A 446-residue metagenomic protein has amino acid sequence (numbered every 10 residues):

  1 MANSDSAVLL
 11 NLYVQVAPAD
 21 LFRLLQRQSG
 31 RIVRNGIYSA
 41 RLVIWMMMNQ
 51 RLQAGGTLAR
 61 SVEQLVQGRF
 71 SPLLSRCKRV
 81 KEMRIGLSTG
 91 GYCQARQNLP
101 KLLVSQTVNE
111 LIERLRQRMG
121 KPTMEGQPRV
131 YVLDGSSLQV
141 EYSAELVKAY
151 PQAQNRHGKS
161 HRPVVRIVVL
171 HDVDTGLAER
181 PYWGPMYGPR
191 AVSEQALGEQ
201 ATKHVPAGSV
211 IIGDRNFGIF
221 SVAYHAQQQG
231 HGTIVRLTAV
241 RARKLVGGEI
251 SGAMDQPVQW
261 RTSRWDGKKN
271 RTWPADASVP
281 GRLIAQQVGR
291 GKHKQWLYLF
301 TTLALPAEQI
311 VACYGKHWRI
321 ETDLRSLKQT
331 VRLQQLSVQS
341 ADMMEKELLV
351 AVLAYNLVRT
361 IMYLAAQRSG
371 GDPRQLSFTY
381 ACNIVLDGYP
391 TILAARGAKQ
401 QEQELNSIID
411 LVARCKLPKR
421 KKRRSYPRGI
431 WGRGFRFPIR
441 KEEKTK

Functional and structural regions predicted by a protein language model:
M1-R60, N98-L99, Q106-E110, E125-R129 (+3 more regions): Single, function-defining residue in the core of a domain
T57-K81: DNA-recognition alpha helix
Q64, G91-Q94, E110: Generic beta-strand or strand-like secondary-structure segments
S75-K101: Major-groove recognition helix of helix-turn-helix-like DNA-binding domains
S88, V132-L133: Noncatalytic, basic helical substrate-engagement surface that gates or grips nucleic-acid strands
E113-K121: A short, well-structured juxtamembrane/interface segment
